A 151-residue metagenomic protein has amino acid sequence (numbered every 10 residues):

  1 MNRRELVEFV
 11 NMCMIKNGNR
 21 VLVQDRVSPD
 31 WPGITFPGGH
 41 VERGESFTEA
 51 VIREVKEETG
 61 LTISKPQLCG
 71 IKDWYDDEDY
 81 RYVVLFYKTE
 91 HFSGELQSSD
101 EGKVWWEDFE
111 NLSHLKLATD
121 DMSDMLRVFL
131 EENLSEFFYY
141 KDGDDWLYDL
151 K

Functional and structural regions predicted by a protein language model:
M1-V21, P37: Conserved N-terminal beta-strand and adjoining loop/helix that marks the start of the Nudix/MutT-like hydrolase domain
E8-M12, Y82-F86, S123: Short hydrophobic/aromatic beta-strand or adjacent loop that forms the aromatic wall/cage of a ligand/substrate-binding
M14, V23, F86-K88, W106: Conserved hydrophobic/aromatic beta-strand scaffold that supports enzyme active sites
R20-K56, D144-K151: Conserved Nudix-box catalytic region and its N-terminal flanking loop in Nudix hydrolases and closely related
T62-G70: A short coil-to-beta-strand element that immediately follows conserved catalytic motifs
D73-E95, R127, N133: Active-site-adjacent beta-strand/loop module that shapes the phosphate/pyrophosphate-binding cleft
K88, Q97-L130, D149-L150: NUDIX/MutT-family hydrolases
V128-K151: Charged phosphate-binding loop/patch that engages nucleotide di/tri-phosphates or the phosphate backbone of nucleic
